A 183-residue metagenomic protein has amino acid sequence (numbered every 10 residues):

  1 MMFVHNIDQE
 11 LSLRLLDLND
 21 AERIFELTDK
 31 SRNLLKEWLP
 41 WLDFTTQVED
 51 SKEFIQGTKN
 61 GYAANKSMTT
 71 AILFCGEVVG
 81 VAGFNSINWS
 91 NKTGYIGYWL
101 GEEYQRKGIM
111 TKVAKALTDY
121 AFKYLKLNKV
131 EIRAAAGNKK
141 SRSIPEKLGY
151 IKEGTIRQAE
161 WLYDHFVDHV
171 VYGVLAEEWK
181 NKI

Functional and structural regions predicted by a protein language model:
M1-R23, L27-L34, T69-I183: Acyl-donor (CoA/ACP) binding surface of acyl/acetyltransferases
K36-Q56: Conserved GNAT-fold acetyl-CoA-binding loop/helix
L42, Q56-A71: A short helix-loop-beta-strand connector motif used in the catalytic cores of GNAT acetyltransferases and, in some
T46-Q47, Y62, W179-K180: A short hydrophobic/aromatic micro-motif that marks alpha-helical segments and, especially, helix-coil
